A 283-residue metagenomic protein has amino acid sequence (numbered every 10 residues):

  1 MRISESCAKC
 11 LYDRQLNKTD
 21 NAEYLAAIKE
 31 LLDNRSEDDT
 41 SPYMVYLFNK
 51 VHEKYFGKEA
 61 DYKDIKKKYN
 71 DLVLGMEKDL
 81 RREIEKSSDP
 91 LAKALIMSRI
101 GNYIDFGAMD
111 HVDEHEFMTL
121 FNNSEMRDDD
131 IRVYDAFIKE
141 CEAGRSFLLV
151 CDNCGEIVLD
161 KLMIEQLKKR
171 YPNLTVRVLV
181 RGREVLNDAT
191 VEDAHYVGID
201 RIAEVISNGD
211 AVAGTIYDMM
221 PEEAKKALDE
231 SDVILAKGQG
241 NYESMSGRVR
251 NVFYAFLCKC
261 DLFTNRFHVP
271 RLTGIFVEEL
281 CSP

Functional and structural regions predicted by a protein language model:
M1-G144: Electropositive, gly/pro-rich neighborhoods at or near active sites that engage anionic ligands
R145-S146, N173-R177, N251: Residues at the starts of beta-strands that form the adenosine-phosphate
S146-L148, D232-V233: Structural motif
D152-K161, R183-V185, Q239-E243: Gly/Ser/Thr-rich loops at beta-strand to alpha-helix junctions that form or flank small-molecule/cofactor-binding
N153-P172, R177: Histidine-anchored nucleotide/phosphate-binding helix
R177-D193: Short connector loops at secondary-structure junctions
V180-R181, A194-P283: C-terminal functional extensions of proteins
